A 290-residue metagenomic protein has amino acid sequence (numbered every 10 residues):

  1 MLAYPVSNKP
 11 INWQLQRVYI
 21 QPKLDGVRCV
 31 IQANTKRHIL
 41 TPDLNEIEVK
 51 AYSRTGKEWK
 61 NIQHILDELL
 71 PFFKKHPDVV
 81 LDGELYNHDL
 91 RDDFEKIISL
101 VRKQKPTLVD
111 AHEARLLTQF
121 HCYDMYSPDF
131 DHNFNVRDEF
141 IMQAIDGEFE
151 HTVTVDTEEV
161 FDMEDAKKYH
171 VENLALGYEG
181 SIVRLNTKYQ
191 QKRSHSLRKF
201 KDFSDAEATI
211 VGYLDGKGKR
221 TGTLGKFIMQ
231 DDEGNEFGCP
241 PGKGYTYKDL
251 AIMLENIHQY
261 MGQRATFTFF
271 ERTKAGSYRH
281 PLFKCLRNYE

Functional and structural regions predicted by a protein language model:
M1, Y19, L81, G180-R184 (+1 more regions): A short, Trp-centered hydrophobic/proline-enriched beta-strand micro-motif
P5-I20, T154-G177, I210: Phosphate-interacting basic helix/loop segments used at nucleotide- and nucleic-acid interfaces
I11-F149, Y289: Covalent nucleotidyltransferase
Y19-Q21, D25-P77, G83, Q190-E290: Classical nucleotidyltransferase
G83-L85, C122-S127, D156-E159, L185-T187 (+2 more regions): Short, structured patches in soluble enzyme cores that scaffold and shape functional sites
A114-R115, L174-A175, T221: Extracellular/periplasmic catalytic domains that process cell-envelope and extracellular macromolecules
Q143-H151, L174-E179, N235: Secondary-structure boundary elements
T157-S204: Amphipathic alpha-helical
